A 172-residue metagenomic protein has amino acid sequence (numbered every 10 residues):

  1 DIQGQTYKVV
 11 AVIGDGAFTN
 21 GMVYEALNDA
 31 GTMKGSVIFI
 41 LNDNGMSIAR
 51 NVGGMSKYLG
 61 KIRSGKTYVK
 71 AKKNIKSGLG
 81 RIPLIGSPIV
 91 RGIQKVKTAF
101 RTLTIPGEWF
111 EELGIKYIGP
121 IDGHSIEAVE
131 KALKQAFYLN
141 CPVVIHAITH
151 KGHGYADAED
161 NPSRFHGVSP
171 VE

Functional and structural regions predicted by a protein language model:
D1-G45: Thiamine diphosphate
G45-E172: Long, well-ordered, tryptophan-enriched scaffold segments
